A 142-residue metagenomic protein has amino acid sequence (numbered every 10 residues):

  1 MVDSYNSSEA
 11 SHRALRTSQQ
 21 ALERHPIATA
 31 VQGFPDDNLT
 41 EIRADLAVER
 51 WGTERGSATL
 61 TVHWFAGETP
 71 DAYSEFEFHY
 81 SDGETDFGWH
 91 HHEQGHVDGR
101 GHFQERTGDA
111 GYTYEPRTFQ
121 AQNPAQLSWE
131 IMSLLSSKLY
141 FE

Functional and structural regions predicted by a protein language model:
M1-D71: Negatively charged, low-complexity tracts enriched in Asp/Glu with abundant Ser/Thr
Y5, Y73, Y80, Y112-Y114 (+1 more regions): Sequence-level detector for tyrosine residue identity
E9, D82-E84, T118: Generic alpha-helical secondary structure signal
V48, T61, E84-D86, Q126: Intrinsically disordered regions, especially transient/low-confidence alpha-helical propensity segments and coil-helix
G56-W64, D86-Q94, R117: Short amphipathic beta-strand/extended segments with alternating polar/hydrophobic composition
G67-T107: Short, internal acidic amphipathic alpha-helical interface segments that mediate docking to partner proteins
G99-E142: Ampiphathic alpha-helical segments that act as solvent-exposed interaction surfaces
